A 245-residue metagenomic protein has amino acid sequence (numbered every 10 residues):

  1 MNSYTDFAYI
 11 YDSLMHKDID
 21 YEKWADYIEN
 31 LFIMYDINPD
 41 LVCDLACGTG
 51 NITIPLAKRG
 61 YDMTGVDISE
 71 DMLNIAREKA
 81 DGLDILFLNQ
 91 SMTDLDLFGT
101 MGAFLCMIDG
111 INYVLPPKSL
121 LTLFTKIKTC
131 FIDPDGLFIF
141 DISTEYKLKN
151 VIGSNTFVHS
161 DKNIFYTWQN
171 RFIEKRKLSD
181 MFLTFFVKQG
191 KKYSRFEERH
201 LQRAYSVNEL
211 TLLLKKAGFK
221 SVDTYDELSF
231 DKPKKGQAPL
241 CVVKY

Functional and structural regions predicted by a protein language model:
M1-N38: Conserved class I S-adenosyl-L-methionine
N38-A46: Conserved class I S-adenosyl-L-methionine
C43, G50-D94: Class I SAM-dependent methyltransferase SAM/SAH-binding core
D96-A103: A short acidic, Gly/Pro-enriched loop at the edge of an enzyme's catalytic core that lines a small-molecule cofactor
M107-D109: Residues lining the SAM
K118, P134, I139-T211: SAM-dependent methyltransferase
L121-P134: A short glycine-rich, Lys/Arg-flanked "PGG" loop and its adjoining helix->strand segment in the class I
R203-Y245: C-terminal lobe and adjacent flexible extensions of AdoMet/dcAdoMet transferase-like proteins
